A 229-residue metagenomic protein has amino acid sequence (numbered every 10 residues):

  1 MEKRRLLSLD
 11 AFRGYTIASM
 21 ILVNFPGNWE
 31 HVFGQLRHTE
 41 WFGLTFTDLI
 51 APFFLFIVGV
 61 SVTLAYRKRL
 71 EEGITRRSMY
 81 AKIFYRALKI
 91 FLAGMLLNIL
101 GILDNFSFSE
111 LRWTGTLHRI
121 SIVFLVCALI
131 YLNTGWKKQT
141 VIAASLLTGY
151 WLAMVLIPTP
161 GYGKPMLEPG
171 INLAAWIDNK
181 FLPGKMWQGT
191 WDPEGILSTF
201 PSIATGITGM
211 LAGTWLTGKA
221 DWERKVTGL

Functional and structural regions predicted by a protein language model:
M1-E71, T75-M79: N-terminal signal-anchor module of multipass membrane proteins
P26-T45, R76, L100-T114, K164-A174 (+1 more regions): Membrane-interface interhelical loops and short amphipathic "cap" helices that link adjacent transmembrane segments
N28, K68-G73, I102-F106, W136 (+2 more regions): Transmembrane helix-loop junctions in multipass membrane proteins, especially transporters and channels
G43-F53, W113-L117, P193-I203: Hydrophobic alpha-helical transmembrane segments of multi-pass membrane proteins
D48-F53, K68-N98, I102, F108-S109 (+2 more regions): Transmembrane alpha-helical segments and their boundary/interface "anchor" motifs in multi-pass integral membrane
A51-V62, I120-L132, P201-G213: Hydrophobic cores of alpha-helical transmembrane segments in multi-pass inner/ER membrane proteins, independent
W136-T208: Long hydrophobic alpha-helical segments that form multi-pass transmembrane helix bundles in integral membrane proteins
P193-L229: A conserved active-site cap/scaffold subdomain adjacent to cofactor or substrate pockets
